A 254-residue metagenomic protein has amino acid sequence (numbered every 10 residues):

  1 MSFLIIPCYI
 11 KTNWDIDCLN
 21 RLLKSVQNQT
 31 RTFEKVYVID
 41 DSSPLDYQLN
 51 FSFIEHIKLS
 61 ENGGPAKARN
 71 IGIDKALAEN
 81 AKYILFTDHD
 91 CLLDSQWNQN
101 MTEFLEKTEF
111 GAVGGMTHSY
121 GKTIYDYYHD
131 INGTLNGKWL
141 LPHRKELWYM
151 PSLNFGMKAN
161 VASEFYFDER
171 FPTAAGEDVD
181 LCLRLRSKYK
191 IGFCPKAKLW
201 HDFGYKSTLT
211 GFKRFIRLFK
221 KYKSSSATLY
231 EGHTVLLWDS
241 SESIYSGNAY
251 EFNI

Functional and structural regions predicted by a protein language model:
R21-F33: Short, acidic, metal-binding catalytic loop of nucleotide-sugar glycosyltransferases
L59-A76: Glycine-rich, basic loop-to-helix element that forms the pyrophosphate-binding segment of sugar-nucleotide handling
A81-L92: Short beta-strand-to-loop acidic/aromatic patch adjacent to the donor-nucleotide binding site
Q96-Y127: Conserved donor NDP-sugar-binding/catalytic core segment of glycosyltransferases
W139-M157: A recurrent flexible, glycine/aromatic-enriched loop bordering the glycosyltransferase active site that acts as
A174-D180: Acidic donor-binding loop at a coil-to-helix junction in glycosyltransferase catalytic cores that engages
G192-F203: Catalytic beta-strand/loop signature of glycosyltransferases that borders the donor
L199, L209-S240: Catalytic core of nucleotide-sugar-dependent glycosyltransferases
